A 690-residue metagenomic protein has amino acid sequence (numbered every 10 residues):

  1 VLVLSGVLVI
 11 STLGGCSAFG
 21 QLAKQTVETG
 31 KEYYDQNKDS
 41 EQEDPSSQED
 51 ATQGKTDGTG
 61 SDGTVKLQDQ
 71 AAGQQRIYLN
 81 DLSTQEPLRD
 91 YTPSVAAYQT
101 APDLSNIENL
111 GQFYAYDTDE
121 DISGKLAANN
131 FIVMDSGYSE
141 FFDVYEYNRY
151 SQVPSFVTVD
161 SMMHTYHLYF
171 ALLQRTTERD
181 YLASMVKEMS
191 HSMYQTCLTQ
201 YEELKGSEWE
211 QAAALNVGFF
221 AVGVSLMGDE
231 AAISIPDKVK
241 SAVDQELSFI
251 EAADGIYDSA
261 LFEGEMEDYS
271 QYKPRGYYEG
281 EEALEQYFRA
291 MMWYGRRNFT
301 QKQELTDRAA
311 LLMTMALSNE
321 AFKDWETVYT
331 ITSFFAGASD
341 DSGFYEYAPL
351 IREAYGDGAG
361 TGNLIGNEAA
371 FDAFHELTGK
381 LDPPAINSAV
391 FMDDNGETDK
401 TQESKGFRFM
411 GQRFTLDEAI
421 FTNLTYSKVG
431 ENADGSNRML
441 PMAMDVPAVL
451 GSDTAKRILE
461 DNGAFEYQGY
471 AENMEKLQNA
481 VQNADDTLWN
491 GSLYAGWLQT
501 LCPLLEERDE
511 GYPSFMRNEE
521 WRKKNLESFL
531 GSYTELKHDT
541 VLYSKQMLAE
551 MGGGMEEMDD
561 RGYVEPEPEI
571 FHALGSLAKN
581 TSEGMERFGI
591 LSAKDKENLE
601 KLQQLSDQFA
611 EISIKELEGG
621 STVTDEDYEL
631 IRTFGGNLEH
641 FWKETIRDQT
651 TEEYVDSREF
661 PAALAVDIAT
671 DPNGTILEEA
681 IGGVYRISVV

Functional and structural regions predicted by a protein language model:
L2-T12: Hydrophobic core
L8-I10, K24, D50: A detector of low-complexity, intrinsically disordered, Ser/Thr/Gly/Pro/Ala-rich segments
T12-Y34: Sec-dependent signal peptide cleavage junction
T29-D62: Ser/Thr/Gly/Pro-rich low-complexity, disordered linker/stalk segments of secreted and cell-surface proteins
E49-D50, G54-V690: Long, non-catalytic protein-protein interaction scaffolds
